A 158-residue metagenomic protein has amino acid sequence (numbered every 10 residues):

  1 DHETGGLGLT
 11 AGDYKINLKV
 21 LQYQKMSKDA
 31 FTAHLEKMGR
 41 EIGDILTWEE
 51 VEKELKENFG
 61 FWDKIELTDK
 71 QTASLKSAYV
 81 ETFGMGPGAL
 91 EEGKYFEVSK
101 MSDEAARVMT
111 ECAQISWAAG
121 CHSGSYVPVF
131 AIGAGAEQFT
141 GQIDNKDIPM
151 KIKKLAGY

Functional and structural regions predicted by a protein language model:
H2-Y158: A post-motif C-terminal structural segment
